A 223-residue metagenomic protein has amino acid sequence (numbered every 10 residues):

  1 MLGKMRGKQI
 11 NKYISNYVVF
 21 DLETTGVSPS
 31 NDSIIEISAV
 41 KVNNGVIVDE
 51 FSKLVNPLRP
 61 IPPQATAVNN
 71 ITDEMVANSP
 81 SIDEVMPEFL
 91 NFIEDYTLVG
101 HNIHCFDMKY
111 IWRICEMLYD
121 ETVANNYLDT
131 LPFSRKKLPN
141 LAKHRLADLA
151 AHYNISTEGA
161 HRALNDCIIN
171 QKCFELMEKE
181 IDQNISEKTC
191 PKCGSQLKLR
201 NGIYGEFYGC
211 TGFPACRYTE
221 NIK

Functional and structural regions predicted by a protein language model:
L2-W112, E116-M117, E121, P139-H161: Conserved non-catalytic scaffold segment of RNase H-like nuclease domains
Y127-H144: Short alpha-helix plus adjacent loop in nuclease-associated cores
A147, E187, F207, F213: Residues immediately within or flanking Cys/His clusters that coordinate Zn2+ in small zinc-binding modules
R162-F174: Acidic, divalent-metal-coordinating active-site segment for phosphoryl/phosphodiester hydrolysis, typified by short
L176-T189: Mixed-charge, glycine-rich, non-catalytic linkers/tails in nucleic-acid processing enzymes
C190-C193, C210: Short cysteine-rich clusters marking metal-coordination/redox-active sites
R200-G209: Short linker/helix segments within small regulatory modules
P214-K223: Short metal-binding segments enriched for Cys and/or His
